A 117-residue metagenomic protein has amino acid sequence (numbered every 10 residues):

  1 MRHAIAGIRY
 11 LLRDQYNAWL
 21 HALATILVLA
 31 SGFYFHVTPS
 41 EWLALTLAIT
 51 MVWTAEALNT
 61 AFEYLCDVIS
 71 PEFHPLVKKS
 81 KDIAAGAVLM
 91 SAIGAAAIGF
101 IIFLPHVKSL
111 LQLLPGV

Functional and structural regions predicted by a protein language model:
M1-L58, I69, F73-P75, K81 (+1 more regions): Hydrophobic alpha-helical transmembrane segments
N59-Y64: Short helical (or helix-break) motifs at transmembrane helix termini and adjacent helical loops in multi-pass membrane
